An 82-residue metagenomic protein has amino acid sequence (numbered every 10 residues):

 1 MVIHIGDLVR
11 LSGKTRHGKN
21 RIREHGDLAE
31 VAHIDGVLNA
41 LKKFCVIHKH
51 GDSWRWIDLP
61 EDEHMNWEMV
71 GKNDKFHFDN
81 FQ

Functional and structural regions predicted by a protein language model:
V2-G18: Short coil-to-beta transition motif at edge beta-strands of beta-rich domains
H4-G6, R23, D35, H48 (+1 more regions): Residues marking helix boundaries in flexible regions
G6-L11, A29-I34, F44-I47, W67: Hydrophobic beta-strand residues in large extracellular and virion-surface proteins
R16, G36, G51-D52: Residue-level signature for short turns and capping positions that connect secondary-structure elements
N20-G36: Short beta-strand-centered aromatic/proline hotspots
N39-L41: Short acidic/glycine-enriched loop/turn segments that link adjacent beta-strands
K43-Q82: Intrinsically disordered, low-complexity, charged/polar segments
